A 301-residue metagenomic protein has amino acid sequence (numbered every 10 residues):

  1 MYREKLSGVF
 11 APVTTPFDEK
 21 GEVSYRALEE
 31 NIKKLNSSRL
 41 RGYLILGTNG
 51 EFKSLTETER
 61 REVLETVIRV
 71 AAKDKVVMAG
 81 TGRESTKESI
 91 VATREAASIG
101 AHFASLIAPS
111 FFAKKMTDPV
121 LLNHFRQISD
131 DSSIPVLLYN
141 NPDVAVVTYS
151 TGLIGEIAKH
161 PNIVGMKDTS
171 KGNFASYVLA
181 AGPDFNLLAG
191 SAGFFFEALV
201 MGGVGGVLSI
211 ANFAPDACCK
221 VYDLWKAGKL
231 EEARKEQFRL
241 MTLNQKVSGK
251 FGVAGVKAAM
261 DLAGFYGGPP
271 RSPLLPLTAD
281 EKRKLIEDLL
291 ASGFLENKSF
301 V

Functional and structural regions predicted by a protein language model:
Y2-V146, I154-G155, S299-F300: Active-site beta->alpha loop and helix N-cap motifs at the rims of alpha/beta catalytic domains
K5-T15, S38-L40, V200-G203, V207-I210 (+1 more regions): C-terminal alpha-helical cap/extension of soluble enzyme domains
G21, A27, T56-E59, M116 (+5 more regions): Solvent-exposed, flexible loop/coil residues
Y25-I32, T151, K282-L289: Short, amphipathic alpha-helical "lid/cap" segments that border enzyme active or binding sites
L28, R60, L64, S89 (+7 more regions): A general structural signal for well-ordered alpha-helical segments in protein cores
L55-T58, V91, M116-P119, Y149-T151 (+4 more regions): Short secondary-structure transition/capping segments
R69-K75, I99-G100, S132-I134, K159-N162 (+4 more regions): Short helix-capping segments at alpha-helix termini
Q127-D130, P142-S248: Catalytic alpha/beta core domains of metabolic enzymes, predominantly
